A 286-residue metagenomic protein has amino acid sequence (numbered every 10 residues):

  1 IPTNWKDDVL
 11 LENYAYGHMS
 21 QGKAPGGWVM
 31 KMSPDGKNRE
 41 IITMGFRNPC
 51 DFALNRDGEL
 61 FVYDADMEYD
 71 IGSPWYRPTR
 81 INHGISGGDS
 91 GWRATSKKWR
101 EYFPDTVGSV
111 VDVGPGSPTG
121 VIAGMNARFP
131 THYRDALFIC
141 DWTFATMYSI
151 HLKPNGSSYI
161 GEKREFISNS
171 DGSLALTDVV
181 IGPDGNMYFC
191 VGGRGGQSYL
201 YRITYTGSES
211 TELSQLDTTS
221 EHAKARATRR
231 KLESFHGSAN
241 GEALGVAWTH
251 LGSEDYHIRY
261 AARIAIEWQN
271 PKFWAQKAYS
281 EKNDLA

Functional and structural regions predicted by a protein language model:
I1-F235, A265: Beta-propeller domains with acidic blade repeats across secreted/periplasmic ectodomains and cytosolic WD/CNH propellers
P25, A243-L244: N-terminal alpha-helical segment
P49, L244-W248, W274-A278: Buried hydrophobic core positions in alpha-solenoid tandem helical repeats
P104-G108, W274-A275, L285-A286: Short amphipathic alpha-helical patches
T106, H132-Y133, V246-W248, Y256-I258: Glycine- and acidic
A225-A239, T249, H257-Q269, Q276-S280 (+1 more regions): Structural detector for internal amphipathic alpha-helices that build alpha-solenoid repeat scaffolds
